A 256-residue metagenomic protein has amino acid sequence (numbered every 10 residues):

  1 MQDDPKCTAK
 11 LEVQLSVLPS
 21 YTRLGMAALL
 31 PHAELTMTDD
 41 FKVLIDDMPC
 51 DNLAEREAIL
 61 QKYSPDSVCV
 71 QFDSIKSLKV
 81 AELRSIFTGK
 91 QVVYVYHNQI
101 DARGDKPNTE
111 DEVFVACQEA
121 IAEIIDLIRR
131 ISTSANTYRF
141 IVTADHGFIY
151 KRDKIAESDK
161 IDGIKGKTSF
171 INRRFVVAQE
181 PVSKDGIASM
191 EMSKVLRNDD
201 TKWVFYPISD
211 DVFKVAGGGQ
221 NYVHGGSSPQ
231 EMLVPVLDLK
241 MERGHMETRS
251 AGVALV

Functional and structural regions predicted by a protein language model:
M1-V256: Feature captures the catalytic ectodomains and active-site-proximal regions of enzymes that hydrolyze or transfer
